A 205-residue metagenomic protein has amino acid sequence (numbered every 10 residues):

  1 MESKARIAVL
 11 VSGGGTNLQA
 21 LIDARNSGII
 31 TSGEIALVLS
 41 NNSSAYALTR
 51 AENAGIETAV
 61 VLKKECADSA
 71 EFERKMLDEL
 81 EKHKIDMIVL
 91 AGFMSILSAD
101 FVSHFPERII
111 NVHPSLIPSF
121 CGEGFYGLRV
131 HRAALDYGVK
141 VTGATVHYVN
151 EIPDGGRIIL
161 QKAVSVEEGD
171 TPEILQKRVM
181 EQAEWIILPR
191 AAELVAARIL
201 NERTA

Functional and structural regions predicted by a protein language model:
M1-A205: One-carbon transfer enzymes
